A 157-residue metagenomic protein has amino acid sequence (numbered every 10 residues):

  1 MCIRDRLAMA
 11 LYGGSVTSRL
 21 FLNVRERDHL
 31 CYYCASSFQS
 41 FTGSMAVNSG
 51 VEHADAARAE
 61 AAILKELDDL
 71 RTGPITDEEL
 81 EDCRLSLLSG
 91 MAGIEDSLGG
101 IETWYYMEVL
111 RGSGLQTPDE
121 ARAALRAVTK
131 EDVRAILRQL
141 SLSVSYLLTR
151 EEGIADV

Functional and structural regions predicted by a protein language model:
M1-D5: Conserved small/polar residues in nucleotide/adenosyl-binding loops
R6-A8, V24, I63, L87 (+1 more regions): Buried hydrophobic packing residues in well-ordered domains
M9-G13, D68, T72, L110 (+2 more regions): Amphipathic alpha-helical interaction elements
G14-H29, F41: M16/MPP (pitrilysin/insulinase) zinc-metallopeptidase core fold and M16-derived inactive scaffolds
S15, A35-I94: M16/insulysin-pitrilysin zinc metalloprotease superfamily fold
R27-C31, T42-A46, L142-S143: Active-site lining segments that contact anionic ligands and/or coordinate catalytic metals
R27-C34, T129-D132: Short amphipathic beta-strand starts and helix->beta connectors
C83-V157: C-terminal regions of mature proteins
